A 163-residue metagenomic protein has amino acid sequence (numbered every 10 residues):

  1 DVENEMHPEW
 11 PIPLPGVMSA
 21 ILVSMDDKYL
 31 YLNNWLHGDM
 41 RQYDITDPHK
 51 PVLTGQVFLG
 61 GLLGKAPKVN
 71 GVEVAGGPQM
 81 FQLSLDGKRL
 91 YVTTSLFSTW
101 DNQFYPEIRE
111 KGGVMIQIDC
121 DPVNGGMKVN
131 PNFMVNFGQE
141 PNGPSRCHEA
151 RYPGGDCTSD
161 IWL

Functional and structural regions predicted by a protein language model:
D1-P13, T54-E73, N130-L163: Surface-exposed loop and turn segments in beta-propeller and other repeat-based domains that flank or scaffold
V2-M25, E73-L83: Beta-rich, blade/repeat-based domains predominating in secreted/periplasmic proteins but also intracellular
D26-K28, D86-K88: Short coil/turn segments that connect the beta-strands within blades of beta-propeller domains
W35, S95: Short loop/turn segments immediately following the C-termini of beta-strands
G38-M40, T99-W100, M115: Structural signal for beta-propeller blades
Q42-T54, Y105-E107, Q117-V129: Short loop/turn segments immediately following beta-strands, especially the blade-tip and inter-blade linker loops
